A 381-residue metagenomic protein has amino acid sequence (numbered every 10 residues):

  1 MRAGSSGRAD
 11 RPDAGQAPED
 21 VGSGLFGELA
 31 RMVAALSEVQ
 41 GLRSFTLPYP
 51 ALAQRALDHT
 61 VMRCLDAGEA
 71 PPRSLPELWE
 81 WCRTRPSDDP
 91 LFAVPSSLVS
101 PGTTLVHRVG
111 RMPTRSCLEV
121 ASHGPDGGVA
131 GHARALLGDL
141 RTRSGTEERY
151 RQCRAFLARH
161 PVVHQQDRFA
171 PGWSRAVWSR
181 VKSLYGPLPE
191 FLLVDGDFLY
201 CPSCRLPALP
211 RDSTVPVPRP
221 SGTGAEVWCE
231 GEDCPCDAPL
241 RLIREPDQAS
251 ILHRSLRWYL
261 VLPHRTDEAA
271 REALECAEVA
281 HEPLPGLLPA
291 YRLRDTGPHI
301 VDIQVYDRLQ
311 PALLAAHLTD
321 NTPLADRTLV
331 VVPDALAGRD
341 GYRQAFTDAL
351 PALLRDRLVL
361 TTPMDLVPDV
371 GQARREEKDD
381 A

Functional and structural regions predicted by a protein language model:
R2-D13, A17-L242: Nuclease-adjacent, charged terminal/linker segments that flank catalytic cores
L193-V194, L240-P285: Acidic-basic catalytic patches of nuclease active cores, encompassing PD-(D/E)XK and other metal-cofactor nuclease
P202, R241-L242, R254, L313-A315: A short, polar/proline- and glycine-enriched secondary-structure boundary/capping micro-motif
S221-G224, G286-R294: Beta-rich nucleic-acid/ligand-interaction surfaces
H264, E268-A269, H281, Y306-L358: Catalytic cores of nucleic-acid endonucleases
A270, L274, P289-A315: Conserved catalytic cores of phosphodiester-cleaving nucleases, focusing on short active-site segments
A280-H281, P289-R292, L360: Generic recognition of flexible, low-complexity loop/linker segments
R357-A381: C-terminal helix of von Willebrand factor
